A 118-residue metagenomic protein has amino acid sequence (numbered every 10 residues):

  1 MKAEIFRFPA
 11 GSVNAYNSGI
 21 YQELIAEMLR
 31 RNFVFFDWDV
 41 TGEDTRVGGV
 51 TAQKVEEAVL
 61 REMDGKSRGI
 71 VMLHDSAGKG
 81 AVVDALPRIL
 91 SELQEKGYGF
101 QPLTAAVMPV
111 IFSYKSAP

Functional and structural regions predicted by a protein language model:
M1-Q94, Y98-G99, T104-S116: Catalytic domains of cell-wall/extracellular-matrix polysaccharide-remodeling enzymes, centered on de-N-acetylation
